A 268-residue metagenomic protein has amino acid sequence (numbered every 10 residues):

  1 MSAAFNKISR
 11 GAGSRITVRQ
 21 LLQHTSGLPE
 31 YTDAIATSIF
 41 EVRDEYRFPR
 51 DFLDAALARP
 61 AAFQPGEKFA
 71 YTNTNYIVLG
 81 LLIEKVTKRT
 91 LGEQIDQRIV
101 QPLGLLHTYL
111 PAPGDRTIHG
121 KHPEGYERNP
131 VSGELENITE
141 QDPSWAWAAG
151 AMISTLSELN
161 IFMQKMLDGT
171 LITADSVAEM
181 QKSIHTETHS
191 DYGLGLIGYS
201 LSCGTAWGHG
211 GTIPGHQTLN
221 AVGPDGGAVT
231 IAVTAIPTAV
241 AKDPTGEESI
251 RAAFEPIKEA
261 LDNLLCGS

Functional and structural regions predicted by a protein language model:
M1-A4, F162: Conserved hydrophobic/aromatic "anchor" residues that stabilize well-ordered secondary structure elements
A3, K7, Q101, P237: Active-site micro-motifs of SAM-dependent methyltransferase domains
S9-T212: Short, surface-exposed loop or secondary-structure junction motifs that flank catalytic or metal-binding residues
I83, M166, P224, A232-A235: Short beta-strand segments enriched in hydrophobic/aromatic residues within well-folded beta-rich domains
P143, I236-T238: A short acidic/small-residue loop/turn micro-motif
A206, G215-A228: Short, surface-exposed beta-strand/loop micro-motifs that present aromatic residues
G210-T212, L219, T234: Residue-level structural signal for beta-strand termini and adjacent loop
A239-S268: Short, gly/Ser/Thr-rich active-site loops of penicillin-recognizing serine hydrolases
